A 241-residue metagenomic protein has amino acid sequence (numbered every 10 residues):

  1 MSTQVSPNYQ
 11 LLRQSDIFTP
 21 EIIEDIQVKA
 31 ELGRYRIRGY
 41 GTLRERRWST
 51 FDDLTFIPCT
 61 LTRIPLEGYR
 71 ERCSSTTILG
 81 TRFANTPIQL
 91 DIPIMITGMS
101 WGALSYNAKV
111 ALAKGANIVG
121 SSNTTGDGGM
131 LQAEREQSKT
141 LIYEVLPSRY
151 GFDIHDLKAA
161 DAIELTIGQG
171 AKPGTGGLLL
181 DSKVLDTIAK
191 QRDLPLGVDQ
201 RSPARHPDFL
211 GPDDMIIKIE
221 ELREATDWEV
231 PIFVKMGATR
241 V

Functional and structural regions predicted by a protein language model:
M1-I94, G98, A103-K114, S121-S122 (+4 more regions): Conserved, well-structured core domains of diverse proteins
K114, R135, R149-V241: Alpha/beta enzyme core
N123-G126, Y143, L165, V234: General beta-strand structural signal in soluble alpha/beta enzymes
K139-V145: Charged, often glycine-rich, active-site loop that binds/positions anionic groups
